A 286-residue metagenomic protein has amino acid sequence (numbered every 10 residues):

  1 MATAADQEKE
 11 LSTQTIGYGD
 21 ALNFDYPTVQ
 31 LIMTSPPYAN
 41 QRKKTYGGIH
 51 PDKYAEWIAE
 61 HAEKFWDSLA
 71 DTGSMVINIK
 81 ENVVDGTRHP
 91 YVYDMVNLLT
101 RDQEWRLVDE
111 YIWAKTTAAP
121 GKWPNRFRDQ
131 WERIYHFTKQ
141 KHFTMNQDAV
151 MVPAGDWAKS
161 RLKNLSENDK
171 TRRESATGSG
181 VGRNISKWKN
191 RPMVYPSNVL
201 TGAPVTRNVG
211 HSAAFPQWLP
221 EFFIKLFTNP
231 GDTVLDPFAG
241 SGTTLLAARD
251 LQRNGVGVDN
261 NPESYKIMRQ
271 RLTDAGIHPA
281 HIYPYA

Functional and structural regions predicted by a protein language model:
M1-I267, T273-H278: Core catalytic lobe of class I
